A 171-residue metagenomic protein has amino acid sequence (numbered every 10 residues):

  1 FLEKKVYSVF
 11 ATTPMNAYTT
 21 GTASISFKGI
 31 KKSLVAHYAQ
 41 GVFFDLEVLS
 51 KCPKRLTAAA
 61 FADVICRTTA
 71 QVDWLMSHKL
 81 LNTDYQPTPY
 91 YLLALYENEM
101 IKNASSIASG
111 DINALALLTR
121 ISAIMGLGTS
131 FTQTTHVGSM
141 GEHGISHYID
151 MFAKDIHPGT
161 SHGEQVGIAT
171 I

Functional and structural regions predicted by a protein language model:
F1-K4: Short Gly/Thr/Asp-enriched flexible loops that form oxyanion-binding sites at enzyme active sites
V6-Y96: A glycine/threonine-rich phosphate-anchoring loop and its flanking beta-alpha core in nucleotide/phosphate-binding
Y91-I171: Active-site segments that bind and position negatively charged phosphate/pyrophosphate groups
